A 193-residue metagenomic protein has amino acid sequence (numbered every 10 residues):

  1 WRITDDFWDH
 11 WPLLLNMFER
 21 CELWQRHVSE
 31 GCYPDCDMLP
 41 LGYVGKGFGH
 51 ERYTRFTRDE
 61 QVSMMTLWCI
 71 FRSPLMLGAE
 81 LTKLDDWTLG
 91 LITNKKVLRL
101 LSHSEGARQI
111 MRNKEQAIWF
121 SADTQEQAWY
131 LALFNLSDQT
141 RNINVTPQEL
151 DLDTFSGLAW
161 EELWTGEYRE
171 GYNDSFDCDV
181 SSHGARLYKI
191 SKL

Functional and structural regions predicted by a protein language model:
W1-A79: Glycan-recognition surfaces
K46, T82, Q125, L136-D138 (+2 more regions): Short, glycine-/Ser/Thr-/acidic-enriched flexible segments
F48, L77-G78, L84-W87, D138-R141 (+1 more regions): Flexible loop/turn segments at secondary-structure boundaries
R55-F56, Q116-S121, S175-D177: Generic recognition of flexible, low-complexity loop/linker segments
V62, W68-F71, M76-G78, R112-L152 (+1 more regions): Carbohydrate-binding surface patches
S63-M111: Catalytic cores of secreted or luminal carbohydrate-active enzymes
E149-T165: Solvent-exposed beta-hairpin/edge-strand motifs
G171-L193: C-terminal beta-strand-rich structural cap/linker in extracellular carbohydrate-active enzymes
